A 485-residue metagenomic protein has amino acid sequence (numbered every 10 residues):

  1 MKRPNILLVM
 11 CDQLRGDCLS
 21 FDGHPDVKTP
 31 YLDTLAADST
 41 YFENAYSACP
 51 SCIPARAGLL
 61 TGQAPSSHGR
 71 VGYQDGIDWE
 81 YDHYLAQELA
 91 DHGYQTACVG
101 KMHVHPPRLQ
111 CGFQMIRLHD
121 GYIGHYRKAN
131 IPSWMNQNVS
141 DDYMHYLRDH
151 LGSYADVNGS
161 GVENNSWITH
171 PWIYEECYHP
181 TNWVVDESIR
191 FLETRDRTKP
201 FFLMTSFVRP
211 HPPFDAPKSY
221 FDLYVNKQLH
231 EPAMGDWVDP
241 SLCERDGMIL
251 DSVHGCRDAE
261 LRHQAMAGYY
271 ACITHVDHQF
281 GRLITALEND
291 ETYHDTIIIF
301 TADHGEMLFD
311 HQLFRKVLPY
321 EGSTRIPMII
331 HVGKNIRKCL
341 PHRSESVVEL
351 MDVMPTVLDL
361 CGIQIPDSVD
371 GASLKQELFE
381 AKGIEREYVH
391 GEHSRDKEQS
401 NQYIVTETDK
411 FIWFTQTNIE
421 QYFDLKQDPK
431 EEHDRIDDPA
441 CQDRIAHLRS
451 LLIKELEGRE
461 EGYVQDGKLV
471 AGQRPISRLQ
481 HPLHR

Functional and structural regions predicted by a protein language model:
M1-K410, E420, P429-H433, D437-S450 (+2 more regions): Formylglycine-dependent sulfatase
T415: Catalytic binding pocket for nucleotide-activated donors in carbohydrate/polymer assembly enzymes
K426: Residues forming the ATP-binding cleft of Hanks-type serine/threonine protein kinase domains
L456-R459: C-terminal tail/extension regions appended to the core domain(s) of diverse proteins
E461-Q480: Short, charged, surface-exposed hinge/linker loops at domain edges that act as mobile lids or interdomain connectors
